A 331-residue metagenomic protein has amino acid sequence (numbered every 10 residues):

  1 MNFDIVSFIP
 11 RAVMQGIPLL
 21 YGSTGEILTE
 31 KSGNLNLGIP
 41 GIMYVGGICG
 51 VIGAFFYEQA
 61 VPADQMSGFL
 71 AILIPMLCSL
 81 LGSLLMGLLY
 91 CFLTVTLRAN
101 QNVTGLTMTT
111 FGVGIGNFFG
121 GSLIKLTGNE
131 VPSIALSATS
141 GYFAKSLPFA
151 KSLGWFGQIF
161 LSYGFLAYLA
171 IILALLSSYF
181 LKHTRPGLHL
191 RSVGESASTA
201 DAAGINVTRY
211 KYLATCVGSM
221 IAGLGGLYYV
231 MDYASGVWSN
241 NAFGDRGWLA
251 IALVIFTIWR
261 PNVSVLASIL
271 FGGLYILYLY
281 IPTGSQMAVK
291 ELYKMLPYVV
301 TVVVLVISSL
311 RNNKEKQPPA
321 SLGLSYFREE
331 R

Functional and structural regions predicted by a protein language model:
M1-S23, L35, C49, E58-I74: Membrane-interfacial amphipathic/re-entrant helices at transmembrane-helix boundaries
I9-A12, G41, L73-L81, N102-L106 (+4 more regions): Hydrophobic alpha-helical transmembrane segments
G22, G47-V51, V113-N117, A167-S178 (+4 more regions): Hydrophobic core segments of alpha-helical transmembrane domains in multi-pass membrane transport and ion-translocation
A63-I115, Y275: Alpha-helical transmembrane segments within multi-pass membrane transporters and channels
G112-K182, S285-Y293, P319-R331: Transmembrane helix-bundle core of multi-pass membrane transporters and related energy-transducing complexes
Q158-V237, P261, L266: Helix-loop-helix "hairpin" substructures at the membrane interface of multi-pass membrane proteins
E195-A202, N206-R209, I281-R331: Cytosolic-side transmembrane-helix boundaries in multi-pass membrane proteins
A222, D232-Y298: Transmembrane alpha-helical segments in multi-pass inner-membrane proteins
